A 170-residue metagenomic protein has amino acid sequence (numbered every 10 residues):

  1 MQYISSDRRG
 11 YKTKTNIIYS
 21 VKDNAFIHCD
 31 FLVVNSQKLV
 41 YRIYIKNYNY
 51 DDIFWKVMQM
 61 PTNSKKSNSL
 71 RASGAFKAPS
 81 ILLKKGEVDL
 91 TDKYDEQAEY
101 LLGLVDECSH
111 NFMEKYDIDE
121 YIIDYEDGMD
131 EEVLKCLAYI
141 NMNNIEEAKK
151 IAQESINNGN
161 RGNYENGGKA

Functional and structural regions predicted by a protein language model:
M1-T13: Amphipathic alpha-helical segments
Y19-A170: Intrinsically disordered, low-complexity regulatory regions enriched in serine/threonine/proline and acidic residues
